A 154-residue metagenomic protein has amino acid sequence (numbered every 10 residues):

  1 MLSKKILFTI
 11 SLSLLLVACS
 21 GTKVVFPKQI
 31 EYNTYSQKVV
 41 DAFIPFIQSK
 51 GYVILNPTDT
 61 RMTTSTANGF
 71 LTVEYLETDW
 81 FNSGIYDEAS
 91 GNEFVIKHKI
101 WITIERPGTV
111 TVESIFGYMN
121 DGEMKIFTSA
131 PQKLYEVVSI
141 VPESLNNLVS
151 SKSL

Functional and structural regions predicted by a protein language model:
M1-G21: Sec-dependent bacterial lipoprotein signal peptides
S20-L154: Ser/Thr-rich, low-complexity intrinsically disordered terminal regions
